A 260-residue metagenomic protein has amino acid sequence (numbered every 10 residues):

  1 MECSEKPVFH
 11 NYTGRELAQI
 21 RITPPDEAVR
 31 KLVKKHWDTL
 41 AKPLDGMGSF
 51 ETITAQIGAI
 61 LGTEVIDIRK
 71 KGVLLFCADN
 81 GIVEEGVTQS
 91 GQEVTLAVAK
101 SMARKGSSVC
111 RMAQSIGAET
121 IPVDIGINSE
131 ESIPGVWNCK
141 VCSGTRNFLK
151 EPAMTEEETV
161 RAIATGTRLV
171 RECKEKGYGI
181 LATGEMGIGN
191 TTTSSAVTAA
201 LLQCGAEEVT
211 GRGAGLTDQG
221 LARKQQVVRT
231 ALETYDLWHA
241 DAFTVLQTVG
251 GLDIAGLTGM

Functional and structural regions predicted by a protein language model:
M1-M260: N-terminal loops that bind phosphate or other acidic moieties and the adjacent beta-alpha structural core
